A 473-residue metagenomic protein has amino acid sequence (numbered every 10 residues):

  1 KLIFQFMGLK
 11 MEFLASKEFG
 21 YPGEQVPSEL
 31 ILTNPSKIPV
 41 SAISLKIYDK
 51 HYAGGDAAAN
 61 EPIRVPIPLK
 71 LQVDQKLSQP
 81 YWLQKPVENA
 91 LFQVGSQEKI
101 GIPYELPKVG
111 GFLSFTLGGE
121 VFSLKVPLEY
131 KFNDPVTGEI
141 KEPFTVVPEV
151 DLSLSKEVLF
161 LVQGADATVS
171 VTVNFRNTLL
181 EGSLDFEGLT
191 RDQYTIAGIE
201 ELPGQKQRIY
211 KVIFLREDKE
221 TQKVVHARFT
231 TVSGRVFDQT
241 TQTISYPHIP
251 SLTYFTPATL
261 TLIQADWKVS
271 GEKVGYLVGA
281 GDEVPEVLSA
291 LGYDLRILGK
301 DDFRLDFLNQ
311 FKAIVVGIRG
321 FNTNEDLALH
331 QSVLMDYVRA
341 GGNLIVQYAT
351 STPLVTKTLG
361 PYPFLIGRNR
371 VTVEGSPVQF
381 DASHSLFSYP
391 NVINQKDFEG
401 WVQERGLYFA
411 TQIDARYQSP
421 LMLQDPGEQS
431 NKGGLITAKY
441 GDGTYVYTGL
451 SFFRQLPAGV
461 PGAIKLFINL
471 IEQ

Functional and structural regions predicted by a protein language model:
K1-G23, K131-V162: Low-complexity, acidic Ser/Thr/Pro/Gly-rich terminal tails and inter-domain linkers that flank the onset of structured
L32-S36, T172-N177: Asparagine-centered strand-capping/turn motif at beta-strand->loop junctions
G55-I63, I199-R208, E217: Short proline/glycine- and polar residue-rich coil/turn motifs
N60-P127, L215-V224: Eukaryote-biased detector of low-complexity, proline/serine/threonine-rich segments and adjacent exposed loops
E120-S153, R235-D266: Short beta-strand elements
V236-G317, T350, R454: Aromatic-Pro/Gly-enriched surface loop or interdomain linker that acts as a lid/target-recognition segment
R319-E399, G462: A glycine-rich, often tryptophan-bearing local segment used as a flexible ligand/cofactor-contacting loop or short
R368-V460: Catalytic beta-strand/loop cores that center a nucleophilic Ser/Cys/Thr and support acyl-enzyme chemistry
